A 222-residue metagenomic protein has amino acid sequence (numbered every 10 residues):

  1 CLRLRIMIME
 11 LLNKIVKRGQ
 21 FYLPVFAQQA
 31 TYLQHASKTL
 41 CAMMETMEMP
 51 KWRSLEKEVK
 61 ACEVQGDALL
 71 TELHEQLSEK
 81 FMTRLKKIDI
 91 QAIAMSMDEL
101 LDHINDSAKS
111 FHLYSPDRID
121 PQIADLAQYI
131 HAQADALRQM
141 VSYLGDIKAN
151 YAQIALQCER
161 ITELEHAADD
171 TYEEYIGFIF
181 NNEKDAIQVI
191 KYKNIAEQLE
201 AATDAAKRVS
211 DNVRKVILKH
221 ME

Functional and structural regions predicted by a protein language model:
C1-M7: N-terminal amphipathic/basic-hydrophobic helices that include classical n-h-c signal peptides and signal-anchor
M7-E222: Cytosolic, long alpha-helical scaffolding segments
